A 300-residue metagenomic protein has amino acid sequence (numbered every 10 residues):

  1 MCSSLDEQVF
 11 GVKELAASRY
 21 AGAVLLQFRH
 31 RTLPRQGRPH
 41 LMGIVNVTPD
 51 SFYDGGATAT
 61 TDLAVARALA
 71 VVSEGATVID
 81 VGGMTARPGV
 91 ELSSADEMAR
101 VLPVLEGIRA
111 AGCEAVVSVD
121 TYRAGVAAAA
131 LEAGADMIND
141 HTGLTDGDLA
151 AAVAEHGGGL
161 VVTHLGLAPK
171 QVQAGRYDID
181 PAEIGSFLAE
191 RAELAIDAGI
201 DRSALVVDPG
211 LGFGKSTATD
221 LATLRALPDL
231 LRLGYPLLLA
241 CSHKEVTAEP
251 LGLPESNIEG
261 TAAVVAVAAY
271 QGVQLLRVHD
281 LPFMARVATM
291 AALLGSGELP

Functional and structural regions predicted by a protein language model:
C2-L5: Intrinsically disordered, low-complexity segments enriched in serine/proline and basic residues
Q8: Cationic, low-complexity basic patches in intrinsically disordered or flexible, solvent-exposed regions
G11, R19-Y20, F28, Q36 (+6 more regions): Active-site-adjacent loop and "lid" segments of alpha/beta metabolic enzymes
R29, L33-I44: Replace "His-x-His-based motif
H40-I44, T77-D80, V116-S118, D136-M137 (+4 more regions): Structural preference for beta-strand elements that scaffold enzyme active sites
A66-G82: Catalytic domains of carbohydrate-active enzymes, especially glycoside hydrolases
I196-V206: Short, structured loop/turn "capping" segments at alpha-beta junctions
